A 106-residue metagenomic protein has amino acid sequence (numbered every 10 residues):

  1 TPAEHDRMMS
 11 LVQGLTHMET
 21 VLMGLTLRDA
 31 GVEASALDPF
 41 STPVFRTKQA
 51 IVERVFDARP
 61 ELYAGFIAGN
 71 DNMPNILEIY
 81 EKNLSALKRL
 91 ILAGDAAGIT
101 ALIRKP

Functional and structural regions predicted by a protein language model:
P2-P106: An accessory alpha-helical subdomain
